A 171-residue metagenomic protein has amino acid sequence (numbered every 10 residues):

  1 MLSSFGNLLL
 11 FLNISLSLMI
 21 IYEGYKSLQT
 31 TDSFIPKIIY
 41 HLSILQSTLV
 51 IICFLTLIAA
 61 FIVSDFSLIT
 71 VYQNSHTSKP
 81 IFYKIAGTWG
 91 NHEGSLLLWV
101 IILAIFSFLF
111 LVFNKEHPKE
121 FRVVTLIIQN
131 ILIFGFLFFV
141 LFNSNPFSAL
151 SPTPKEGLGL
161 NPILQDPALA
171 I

Functional and structural regions predicted by a protein language model:
M1-I171: Polytopic transmembrane helical bundles with strong interfacial aromatic enrichment
